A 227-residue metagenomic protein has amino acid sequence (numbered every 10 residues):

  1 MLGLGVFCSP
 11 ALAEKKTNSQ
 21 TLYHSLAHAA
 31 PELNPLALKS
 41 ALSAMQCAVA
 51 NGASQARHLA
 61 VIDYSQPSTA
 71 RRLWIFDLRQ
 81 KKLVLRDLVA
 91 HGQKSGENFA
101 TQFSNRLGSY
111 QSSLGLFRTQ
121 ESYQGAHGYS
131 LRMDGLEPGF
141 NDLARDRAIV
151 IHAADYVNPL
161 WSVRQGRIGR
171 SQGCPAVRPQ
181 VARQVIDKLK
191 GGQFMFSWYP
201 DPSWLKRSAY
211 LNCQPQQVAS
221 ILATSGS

Functional and structural regions predicted by a protein language model:
M1-V6: Bacterial N-terminal signal peptides
A13-Q172, Q180-S227: Cell wall/extracellular polymer interaction/catalysis modules
